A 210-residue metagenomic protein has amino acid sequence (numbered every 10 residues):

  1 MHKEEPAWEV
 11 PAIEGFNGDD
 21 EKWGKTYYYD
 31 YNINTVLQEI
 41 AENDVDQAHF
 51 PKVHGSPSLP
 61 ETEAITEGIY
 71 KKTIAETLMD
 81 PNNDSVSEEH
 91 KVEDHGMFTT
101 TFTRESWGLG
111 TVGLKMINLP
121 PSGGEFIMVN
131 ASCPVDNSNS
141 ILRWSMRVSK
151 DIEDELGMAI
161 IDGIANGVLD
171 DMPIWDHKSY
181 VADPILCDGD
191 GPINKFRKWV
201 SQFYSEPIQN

Functional and structural regions predicted by a protein language model:
E4-N210: C-terminal catalytic domain of Rieske-type non-heme iron oxygenases
